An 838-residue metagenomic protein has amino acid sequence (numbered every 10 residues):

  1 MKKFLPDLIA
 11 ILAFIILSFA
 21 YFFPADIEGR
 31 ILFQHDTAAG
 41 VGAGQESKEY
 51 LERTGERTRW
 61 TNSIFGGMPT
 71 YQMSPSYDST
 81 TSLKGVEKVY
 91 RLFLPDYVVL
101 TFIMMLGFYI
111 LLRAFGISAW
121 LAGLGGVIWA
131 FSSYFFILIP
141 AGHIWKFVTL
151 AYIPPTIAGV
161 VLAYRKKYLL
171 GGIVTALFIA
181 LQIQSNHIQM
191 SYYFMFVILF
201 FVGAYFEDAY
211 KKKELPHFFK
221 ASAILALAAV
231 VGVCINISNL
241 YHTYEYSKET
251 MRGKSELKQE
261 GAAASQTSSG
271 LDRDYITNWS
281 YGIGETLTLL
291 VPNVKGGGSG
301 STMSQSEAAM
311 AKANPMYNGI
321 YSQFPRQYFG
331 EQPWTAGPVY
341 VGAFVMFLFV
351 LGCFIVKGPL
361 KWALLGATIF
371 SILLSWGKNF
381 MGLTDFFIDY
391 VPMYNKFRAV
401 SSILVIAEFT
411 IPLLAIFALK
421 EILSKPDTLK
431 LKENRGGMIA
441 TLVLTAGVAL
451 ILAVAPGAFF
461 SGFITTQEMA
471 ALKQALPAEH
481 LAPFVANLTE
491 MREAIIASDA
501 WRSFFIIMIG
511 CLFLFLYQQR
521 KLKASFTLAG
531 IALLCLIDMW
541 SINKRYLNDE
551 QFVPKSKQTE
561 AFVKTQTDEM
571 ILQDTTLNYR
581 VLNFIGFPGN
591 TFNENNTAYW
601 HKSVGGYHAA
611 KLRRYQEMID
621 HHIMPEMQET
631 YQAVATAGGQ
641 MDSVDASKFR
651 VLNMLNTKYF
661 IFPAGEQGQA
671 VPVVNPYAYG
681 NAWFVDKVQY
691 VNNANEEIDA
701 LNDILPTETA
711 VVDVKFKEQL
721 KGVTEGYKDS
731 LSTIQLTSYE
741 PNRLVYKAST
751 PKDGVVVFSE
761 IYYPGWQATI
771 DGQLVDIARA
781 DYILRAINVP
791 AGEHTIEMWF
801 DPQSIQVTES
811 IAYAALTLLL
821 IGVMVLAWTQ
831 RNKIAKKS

Functional and structural regions predicted by a protein language model:
K2-K747, D753-V757, I761: Conserved luminal/periplasmic juxtamembrane motif of membrane-embedded glycan-processing enzymes
F347, K658, L705-S838: Active-site-proximal, structured, solvent-exposed surfaces of multi-pass membrane proteins that position macromolecular
